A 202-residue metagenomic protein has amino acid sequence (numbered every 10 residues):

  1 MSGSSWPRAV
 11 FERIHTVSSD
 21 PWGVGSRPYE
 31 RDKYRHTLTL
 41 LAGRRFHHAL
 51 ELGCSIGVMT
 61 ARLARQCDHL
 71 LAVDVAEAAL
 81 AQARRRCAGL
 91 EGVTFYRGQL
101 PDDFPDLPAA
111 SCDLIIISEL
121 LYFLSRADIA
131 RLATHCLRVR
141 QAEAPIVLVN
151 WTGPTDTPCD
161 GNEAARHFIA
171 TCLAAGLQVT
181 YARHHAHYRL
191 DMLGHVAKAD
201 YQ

Functional and structural regions predicted by a protein language model:
M1-L52, I56-P108, L124-Q202: Class I (Rossmann-like) S-adenosyl-L-methionine-dependent methyltransferase catalytic domain, capturing the SAM-binding
I116: A conserved beta-strand element that flanks and buttresses the S-adenosyl-L-methionine
L120: Hydrophobic adenine-recognition pocket in adenosine-nucleotide-binding enzymes
